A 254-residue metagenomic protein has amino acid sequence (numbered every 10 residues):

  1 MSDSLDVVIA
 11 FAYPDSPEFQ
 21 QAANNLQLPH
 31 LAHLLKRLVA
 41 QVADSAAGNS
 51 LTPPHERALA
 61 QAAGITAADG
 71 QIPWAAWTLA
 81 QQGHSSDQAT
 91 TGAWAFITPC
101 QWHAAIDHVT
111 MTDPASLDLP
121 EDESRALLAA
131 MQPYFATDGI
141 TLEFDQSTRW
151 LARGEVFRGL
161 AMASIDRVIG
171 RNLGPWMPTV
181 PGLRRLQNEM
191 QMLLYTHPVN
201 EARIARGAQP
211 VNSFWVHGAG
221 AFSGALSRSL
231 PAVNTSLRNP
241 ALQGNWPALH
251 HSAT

Functional and structural regions predicted by a protein language model:
M1-T254: …; additionally, a secondary subgroup of soluble metalloenzymes is captured
